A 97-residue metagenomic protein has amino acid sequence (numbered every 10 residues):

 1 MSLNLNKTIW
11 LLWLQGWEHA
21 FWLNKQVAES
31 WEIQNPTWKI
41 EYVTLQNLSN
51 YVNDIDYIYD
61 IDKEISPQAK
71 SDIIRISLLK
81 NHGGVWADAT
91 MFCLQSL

Functional and structural regions predicted by a protein language model:
M1-D56: N-terminal anchoring/stem segment of glycosyltransferases
H19-F21, S66, S96: Alpha-helix initiation/capping motif
E41-S77: Active-site-proximal specificity loops/subdomain of glycosyltransferases
Q68-L97: GT-A fold catalytic core of metal-dependent nucleotide-sugar glycosyltransferases, centered on the diacidic
